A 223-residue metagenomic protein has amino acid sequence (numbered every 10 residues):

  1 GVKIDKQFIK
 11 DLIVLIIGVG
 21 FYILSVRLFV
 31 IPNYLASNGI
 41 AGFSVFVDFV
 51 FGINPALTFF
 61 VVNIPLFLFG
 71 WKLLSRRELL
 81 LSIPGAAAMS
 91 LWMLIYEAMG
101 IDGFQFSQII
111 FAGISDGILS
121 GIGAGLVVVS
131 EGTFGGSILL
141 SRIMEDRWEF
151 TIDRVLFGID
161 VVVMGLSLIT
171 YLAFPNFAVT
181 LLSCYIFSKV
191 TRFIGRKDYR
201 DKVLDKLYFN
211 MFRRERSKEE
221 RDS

Functional and structural regions predicted by a protein language model:
V2-R216: Core subunits and conserved enzymes of cellular information-processing and envelope-translocation systems across
E215-S223: Short, charged juxtamembrane terminal tails flanking transmembrane helices
